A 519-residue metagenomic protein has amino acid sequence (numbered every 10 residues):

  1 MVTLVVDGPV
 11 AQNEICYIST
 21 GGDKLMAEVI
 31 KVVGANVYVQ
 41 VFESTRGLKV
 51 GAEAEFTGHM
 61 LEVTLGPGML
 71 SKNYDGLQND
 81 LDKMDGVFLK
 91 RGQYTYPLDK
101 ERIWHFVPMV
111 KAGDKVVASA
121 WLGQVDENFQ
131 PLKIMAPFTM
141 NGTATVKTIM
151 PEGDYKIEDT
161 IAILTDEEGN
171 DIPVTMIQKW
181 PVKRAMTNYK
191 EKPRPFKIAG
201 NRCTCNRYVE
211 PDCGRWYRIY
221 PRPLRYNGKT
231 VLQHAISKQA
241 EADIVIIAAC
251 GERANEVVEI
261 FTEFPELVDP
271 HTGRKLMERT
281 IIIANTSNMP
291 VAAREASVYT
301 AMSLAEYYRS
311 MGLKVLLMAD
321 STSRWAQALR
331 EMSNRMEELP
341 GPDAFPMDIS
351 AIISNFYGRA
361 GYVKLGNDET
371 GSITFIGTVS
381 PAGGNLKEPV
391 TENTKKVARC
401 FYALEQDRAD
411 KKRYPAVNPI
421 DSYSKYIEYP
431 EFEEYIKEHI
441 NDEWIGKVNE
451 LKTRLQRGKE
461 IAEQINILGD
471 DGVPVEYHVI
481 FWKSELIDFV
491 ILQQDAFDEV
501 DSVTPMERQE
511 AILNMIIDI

Functional and structural regions predicted by a protein language model:
M1-K90: N-terminal accessory targeting/assembly segments
V2, E14, L25, V37 (+19 more regions): Structural beta-strand/beta-sheet cores of well-ordered domains, especially the beta-sheet scaffolds that support
V5-V10, F42-L48, E62, L70 (+6 more regions): Short, surface-exposed secondary-structure edge patches
D7, G21, H59-M60, Q78 (+4 more regions): Short, surface-exposed secondary-structure boundary micro-motifs
N13-I15, M26-E28, V41, F56-M60 (+6 more regions): Short beta-alpha junctions and helix-cap segments that line functional grooves
Y17, K31, V41-E43, D75 (+4 more regions): A residue-level detector for short acidic-glycine micro-motifs
M84-E127, L132-T139, A144-V146, K156-W216 (+4 more regions): P-loop NTPase nucleotide-binding/switch module
N206-P211, R215-I519: P-loop NTPase catalytic core
